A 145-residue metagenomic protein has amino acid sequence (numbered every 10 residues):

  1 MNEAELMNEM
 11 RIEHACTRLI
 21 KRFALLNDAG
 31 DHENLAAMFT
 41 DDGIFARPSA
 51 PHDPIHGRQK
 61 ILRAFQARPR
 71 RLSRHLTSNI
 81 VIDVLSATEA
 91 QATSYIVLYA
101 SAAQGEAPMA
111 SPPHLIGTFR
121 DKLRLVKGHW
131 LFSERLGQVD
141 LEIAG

Functional and structural regions predicted by a protein language model:
M1-A29, E33, A37, D41: Short, low-complexity N-terminal intrinsically disordered segments enriched in polar/charged residues
E3-A4, P69-G145: A beta-strand edge to alpha-helix "cap/lid" segment located at domain peripheries
L6, M10, H52-I55, A110: Charge-dense, low-complexity intrinsically disordered segments
D28, I55, L115: Short glycine/serine/threonine-biased micro-segments
H32-Y99: A solvent-exposed, acidic/Ser-Thr-rich amphipathic alpha-helical stretch
